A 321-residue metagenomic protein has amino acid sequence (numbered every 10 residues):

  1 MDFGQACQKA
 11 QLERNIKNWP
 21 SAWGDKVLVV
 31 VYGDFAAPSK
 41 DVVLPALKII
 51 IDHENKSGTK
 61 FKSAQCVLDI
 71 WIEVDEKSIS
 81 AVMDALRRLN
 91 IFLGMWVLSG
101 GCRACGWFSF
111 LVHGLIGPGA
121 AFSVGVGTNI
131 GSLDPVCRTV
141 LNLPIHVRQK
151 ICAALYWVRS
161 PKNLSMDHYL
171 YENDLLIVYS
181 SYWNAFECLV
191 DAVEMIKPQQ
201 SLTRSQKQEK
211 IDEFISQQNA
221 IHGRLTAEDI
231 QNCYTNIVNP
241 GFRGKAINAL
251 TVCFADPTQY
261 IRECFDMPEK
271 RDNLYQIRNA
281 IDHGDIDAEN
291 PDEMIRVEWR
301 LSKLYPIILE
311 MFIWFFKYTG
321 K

Functional and structural regions predicted by a protein language model:
M1-I177, C188, K197, M294-T319: Charged, non-catalytic interaction/linker regions at domain boundaries that couple catalytic cores to substrate
L141-K321: Amphipathic, oligomerization/interface secondary-structure segments
